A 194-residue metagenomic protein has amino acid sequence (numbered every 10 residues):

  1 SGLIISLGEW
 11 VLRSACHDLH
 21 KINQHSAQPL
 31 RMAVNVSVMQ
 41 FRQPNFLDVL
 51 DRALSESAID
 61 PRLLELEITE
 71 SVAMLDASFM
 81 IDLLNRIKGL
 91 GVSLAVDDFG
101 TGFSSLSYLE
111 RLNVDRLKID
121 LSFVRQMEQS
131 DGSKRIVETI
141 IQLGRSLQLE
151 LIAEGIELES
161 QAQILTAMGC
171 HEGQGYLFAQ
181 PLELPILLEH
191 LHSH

Functional and structural regions predicted by a protein language model:
L3-F79, G155: Catalytic core of bacterial c-di-GMP phosphodiesterases, primarily the EAL and HD-GYP domains, capturing alpha-helical
S14, L83-R86, T139, L143: Short, conserved SAM-binding segment of the class I
S37-P44, L63-S78, L90-H194: EAL-family c-di-GMP phosphodiesterase catalytic domain
L50-A53, D82-L90: Catalytic-core regions built around general acid/base machinery
